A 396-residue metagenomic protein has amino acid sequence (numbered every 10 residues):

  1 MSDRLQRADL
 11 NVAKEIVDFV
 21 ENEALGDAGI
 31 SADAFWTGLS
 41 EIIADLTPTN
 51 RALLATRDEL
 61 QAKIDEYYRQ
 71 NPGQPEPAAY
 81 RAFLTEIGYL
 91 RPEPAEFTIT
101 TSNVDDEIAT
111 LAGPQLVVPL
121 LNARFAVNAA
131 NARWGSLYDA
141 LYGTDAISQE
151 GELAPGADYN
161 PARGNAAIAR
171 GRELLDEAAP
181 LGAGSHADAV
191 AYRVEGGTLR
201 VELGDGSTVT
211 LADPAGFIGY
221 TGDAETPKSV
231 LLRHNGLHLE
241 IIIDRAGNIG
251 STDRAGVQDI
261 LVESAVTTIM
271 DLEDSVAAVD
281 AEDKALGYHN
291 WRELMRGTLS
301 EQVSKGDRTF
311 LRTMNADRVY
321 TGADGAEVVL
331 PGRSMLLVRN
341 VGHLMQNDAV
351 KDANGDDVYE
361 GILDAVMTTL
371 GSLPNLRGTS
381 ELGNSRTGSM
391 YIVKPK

Functional and structural regions predicted by a protein language model:
S2-D3, A79-A82, E86-K396: Catalytic alpha/beta active-site cores
S2-Q74, A78-R91: N-terminal-proximal low-complexity accessory segments that begin disordered and transition into the first
